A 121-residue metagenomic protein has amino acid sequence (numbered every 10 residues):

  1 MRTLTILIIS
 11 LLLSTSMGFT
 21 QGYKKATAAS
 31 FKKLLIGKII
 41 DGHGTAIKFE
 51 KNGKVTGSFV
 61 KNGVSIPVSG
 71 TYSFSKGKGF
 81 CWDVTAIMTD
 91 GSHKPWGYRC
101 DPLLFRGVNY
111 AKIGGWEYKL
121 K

Functional and structural regions predicted by a protein language model:
M1-L4: Positively charged n-region of N-terminal signal peptides that target proteins for export
I6-T15: Bacterial N-terminal signal peptides
T15-K121: Lipid interaction determinants
